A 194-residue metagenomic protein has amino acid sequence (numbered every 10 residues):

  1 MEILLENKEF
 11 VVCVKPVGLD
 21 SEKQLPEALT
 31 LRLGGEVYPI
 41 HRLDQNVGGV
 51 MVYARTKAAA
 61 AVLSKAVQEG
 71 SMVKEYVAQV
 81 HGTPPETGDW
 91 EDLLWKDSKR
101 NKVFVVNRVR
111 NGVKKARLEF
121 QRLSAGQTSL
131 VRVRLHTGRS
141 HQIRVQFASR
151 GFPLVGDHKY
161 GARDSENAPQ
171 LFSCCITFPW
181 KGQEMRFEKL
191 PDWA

Functional and structural regions predicted by a protein language model:
M1-F10, K15-K23, S140-A194: Pseudouridine synthases involved in rRNA/tRNA modification
M1-R117, L123-G126, F147-A148, Q170: RNA pseudouridine synthases
V131-R134: Short histidine-centered loop motifs in beta-beta connectors
